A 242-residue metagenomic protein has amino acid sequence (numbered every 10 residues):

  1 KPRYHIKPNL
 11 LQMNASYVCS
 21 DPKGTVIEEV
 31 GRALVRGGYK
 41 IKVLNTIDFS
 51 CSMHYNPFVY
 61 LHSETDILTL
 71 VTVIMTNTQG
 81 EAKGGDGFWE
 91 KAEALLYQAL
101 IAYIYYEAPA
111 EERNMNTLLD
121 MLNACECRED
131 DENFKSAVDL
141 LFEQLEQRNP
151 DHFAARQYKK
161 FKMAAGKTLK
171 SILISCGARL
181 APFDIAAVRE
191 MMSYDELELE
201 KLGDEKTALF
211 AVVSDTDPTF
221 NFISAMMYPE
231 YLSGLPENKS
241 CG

Functional and structural regions predicted by a protein language model:
K1-G242: P-loop NTPase motor domains
